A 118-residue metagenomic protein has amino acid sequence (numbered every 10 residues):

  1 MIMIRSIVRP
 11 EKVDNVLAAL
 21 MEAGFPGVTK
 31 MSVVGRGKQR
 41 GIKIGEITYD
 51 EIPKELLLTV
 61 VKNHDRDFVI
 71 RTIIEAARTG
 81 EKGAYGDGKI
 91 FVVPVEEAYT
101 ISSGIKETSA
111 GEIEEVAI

Functional and structural regions predicted by a protein language model:
M1-I118: Positively charged, small/polar-rich N-terminal and surface patches that mediate targeting and assembly and bind
